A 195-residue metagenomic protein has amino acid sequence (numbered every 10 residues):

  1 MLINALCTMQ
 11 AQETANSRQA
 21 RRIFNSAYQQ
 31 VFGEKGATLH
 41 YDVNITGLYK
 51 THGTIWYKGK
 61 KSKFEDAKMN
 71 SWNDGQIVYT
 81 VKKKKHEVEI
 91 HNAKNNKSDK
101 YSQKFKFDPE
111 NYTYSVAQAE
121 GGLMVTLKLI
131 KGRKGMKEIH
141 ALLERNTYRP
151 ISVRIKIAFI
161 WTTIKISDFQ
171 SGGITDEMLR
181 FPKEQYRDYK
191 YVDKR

Functional and structural regions predicted by a protein language model:
A5-Y49, E184-R195: N-terminal leader/targeting segments and the immediate start of mature chains
M9, E13-S17, A119-G122, I130-E138 (+1 more regions): Non-transmembrane domains of secretory- and envelope-associated proteins
G33, I55-K63, W72-V78, A119-G121 (+2 more regions): Short, solvent-exposed coil/turn segments at beta-strand boundaries
H40-N44, S62-A67, V125-G132, S152-K156: Short beta-strand segments that buttress and anchor functional surface loops
L48, I55-Y57, F64-E65, F107-P109 (+2 more regions): Short solvent-exposed loop/turn micro-motifs enriched in small/polar/acidic residues
H52-D99, I157-T162: An acidic-aromatic
H52-T54, K68-N70, T113-S115, E138-L142: Short, surface-exposed charged micro-motifs
Y79-G135: Surface-exposed, polar helix/loop patches in the mature regions of secreted/periplasmic/lumenal proteins that form
